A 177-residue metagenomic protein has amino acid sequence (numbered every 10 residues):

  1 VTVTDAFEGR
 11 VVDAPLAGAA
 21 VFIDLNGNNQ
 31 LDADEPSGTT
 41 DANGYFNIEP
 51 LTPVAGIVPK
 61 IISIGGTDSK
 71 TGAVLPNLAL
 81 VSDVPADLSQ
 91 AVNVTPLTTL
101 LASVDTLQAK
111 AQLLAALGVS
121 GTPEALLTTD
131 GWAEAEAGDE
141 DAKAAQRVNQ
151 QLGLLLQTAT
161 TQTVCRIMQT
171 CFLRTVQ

Functional and structural regions predicted by a protein language model:
V1-Q177: Feature for extracytoplasmic/surface-facing segments of secreted or surface-associated proteins, emphasizing
